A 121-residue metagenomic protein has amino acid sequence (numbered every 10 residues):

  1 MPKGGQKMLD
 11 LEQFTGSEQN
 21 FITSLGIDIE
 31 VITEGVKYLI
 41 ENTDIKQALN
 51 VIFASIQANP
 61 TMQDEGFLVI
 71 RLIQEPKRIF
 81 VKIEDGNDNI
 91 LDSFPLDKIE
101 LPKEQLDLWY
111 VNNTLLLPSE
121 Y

Functional and structural regions predicted by a protein language model:
P2-D92: N-terminal "domain-start" segment
K82-Y121: Short, compact, well-ordered microdomains
